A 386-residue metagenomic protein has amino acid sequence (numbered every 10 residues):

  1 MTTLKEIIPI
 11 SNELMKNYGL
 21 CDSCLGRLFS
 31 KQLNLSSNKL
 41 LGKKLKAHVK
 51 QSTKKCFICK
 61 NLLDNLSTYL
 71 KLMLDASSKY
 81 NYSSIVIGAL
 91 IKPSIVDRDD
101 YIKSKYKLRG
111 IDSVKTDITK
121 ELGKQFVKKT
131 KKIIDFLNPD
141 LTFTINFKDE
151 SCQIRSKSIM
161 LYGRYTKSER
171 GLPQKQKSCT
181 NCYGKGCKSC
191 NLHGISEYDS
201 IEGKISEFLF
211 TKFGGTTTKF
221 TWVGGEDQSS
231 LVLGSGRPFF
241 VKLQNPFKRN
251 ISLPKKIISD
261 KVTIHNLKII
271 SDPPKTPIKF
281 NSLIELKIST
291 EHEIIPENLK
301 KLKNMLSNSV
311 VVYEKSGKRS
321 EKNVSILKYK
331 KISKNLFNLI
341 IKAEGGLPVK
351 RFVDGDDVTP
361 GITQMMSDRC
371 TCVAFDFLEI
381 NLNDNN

Functional and structural regions predicted by a protein language model:
T2-N386: Non-catalytic RNA-recognition surface used by pseudouridine synthases
